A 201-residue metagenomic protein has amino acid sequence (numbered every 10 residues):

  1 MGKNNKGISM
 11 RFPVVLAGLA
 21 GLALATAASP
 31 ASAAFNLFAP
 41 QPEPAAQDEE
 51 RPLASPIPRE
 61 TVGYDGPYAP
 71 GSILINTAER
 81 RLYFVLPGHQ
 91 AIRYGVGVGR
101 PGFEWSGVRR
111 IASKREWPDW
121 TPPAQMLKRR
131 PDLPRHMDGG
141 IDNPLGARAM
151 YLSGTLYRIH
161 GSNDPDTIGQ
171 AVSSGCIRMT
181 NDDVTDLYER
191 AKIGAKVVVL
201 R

Functional and structural regions predicted by a protein language model:
G2-R201: N-terminal pre-domains immediately preceding structured catalytic cores
